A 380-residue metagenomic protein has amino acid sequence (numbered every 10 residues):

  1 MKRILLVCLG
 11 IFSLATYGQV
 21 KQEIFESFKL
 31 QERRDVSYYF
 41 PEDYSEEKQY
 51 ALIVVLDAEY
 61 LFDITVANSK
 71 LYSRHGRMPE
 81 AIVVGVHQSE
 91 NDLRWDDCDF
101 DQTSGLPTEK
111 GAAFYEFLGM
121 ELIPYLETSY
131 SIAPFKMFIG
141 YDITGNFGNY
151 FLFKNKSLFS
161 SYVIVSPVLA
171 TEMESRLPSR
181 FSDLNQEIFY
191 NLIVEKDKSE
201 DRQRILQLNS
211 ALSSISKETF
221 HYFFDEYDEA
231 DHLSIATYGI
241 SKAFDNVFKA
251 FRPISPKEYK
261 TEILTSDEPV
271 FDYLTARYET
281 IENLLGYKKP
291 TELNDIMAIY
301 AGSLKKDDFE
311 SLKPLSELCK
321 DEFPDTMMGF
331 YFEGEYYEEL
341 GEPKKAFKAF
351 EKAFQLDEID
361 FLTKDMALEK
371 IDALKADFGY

Functional and structural regions predicted by a protein language model:
M1-K21: Bacterial Sec-dependent N-terminal signal peptides
Q19-L340, F347-Y380: Non-catalytic cap/lid and distal C-terminal segments of serine-dependent acyl enzymes
